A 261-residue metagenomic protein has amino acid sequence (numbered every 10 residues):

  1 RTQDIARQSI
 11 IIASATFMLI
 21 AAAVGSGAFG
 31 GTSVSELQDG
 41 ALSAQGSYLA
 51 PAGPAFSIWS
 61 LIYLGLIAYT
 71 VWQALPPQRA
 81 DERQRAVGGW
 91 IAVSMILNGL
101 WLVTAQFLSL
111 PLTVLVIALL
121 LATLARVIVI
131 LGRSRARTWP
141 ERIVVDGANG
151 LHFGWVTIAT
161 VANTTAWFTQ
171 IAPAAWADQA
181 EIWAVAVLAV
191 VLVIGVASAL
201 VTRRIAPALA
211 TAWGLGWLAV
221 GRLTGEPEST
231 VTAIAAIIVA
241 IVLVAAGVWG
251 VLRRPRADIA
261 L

Functional and structural regions predicted by a protein language model:
T2-Q3, L75-P76, V129-A136, G247-L261: Membrane-interface capping segments at transmembrane-helix boundaries
A13-A21, W90-W101, A118-V127, V145-N163: Alpha-helical transmembrane segments of multi-pass integral membrane proteins
A15-V34: Alpha-helical transmembrane segments of multi-pass membrane proteins
L42-I58, I143-H152, P173-W183: Short aromatic-rich membrane-water interface segments that cap or initiate transmembrane helices in multi-pass membrane
A50-A55, A175-V193, V220-A245: Membrane-interface transmembrane-helix boundary segments in multi-pass integral membrane proteins
D81-I91, R203-A208: Membrane-interfacial loop-to-transmembrane alpha-helix junctions, especially the N-terminal start
L100-V114, I171-D178, A199-T202, L223-S229: Membrane-interface helix caps and helix-loop-helix hairpins in membrane proteins
A206-L218: Central hydrophobic cores of alpha-helical transmembrane segments in multi-pass integral membrane proteins
